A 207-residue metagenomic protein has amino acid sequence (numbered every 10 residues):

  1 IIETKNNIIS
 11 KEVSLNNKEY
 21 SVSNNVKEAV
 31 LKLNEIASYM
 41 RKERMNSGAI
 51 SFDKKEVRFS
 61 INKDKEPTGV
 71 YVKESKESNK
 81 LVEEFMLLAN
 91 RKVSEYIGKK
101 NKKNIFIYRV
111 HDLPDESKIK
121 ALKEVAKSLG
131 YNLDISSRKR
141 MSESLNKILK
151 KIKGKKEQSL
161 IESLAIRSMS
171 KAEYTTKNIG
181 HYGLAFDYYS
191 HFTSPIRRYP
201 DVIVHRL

Functional and structural regions predicted by a protein language model:
I1-L207: Conserved, carboxylate-rich catalytic/transport cores that coordinate ions
